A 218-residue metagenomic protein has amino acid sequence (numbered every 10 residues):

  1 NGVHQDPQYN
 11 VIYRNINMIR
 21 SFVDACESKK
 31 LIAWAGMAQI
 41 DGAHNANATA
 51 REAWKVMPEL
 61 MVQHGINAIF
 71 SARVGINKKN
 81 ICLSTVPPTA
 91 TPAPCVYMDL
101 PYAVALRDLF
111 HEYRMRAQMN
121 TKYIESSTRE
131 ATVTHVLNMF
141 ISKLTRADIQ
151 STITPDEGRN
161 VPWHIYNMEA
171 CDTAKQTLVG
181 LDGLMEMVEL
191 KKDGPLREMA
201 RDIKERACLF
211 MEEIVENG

Functional and structural regions predicted by a protein language model:
N1-D148, G158-P162, N167-G180: Helix-rich catalytic cores of soluble enzyme domains
S151-T154: Segments surrounding the PLD/"HKD" phosphodiesterase catalytic module and close analogs
T173-G218: Long, compositionally biased intrinsically disordered regions
